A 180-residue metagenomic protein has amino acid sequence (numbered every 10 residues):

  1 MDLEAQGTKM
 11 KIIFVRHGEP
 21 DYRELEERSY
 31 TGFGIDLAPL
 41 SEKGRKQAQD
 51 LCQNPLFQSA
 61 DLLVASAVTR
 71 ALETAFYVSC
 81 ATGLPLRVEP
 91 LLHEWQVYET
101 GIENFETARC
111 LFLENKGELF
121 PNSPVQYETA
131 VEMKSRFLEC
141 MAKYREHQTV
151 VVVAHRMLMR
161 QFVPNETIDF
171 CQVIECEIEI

Functional and structural regions predicted by a protein language model:
M1-K11, E146, E179-I180: Short, Lys/Arg-enriched, disordered terminal segments
L3, K11-R87, I174: Active-site-proximal alpha-helix that buttresses catalytic centers in soluble enzyme cores
R16, P90-L92, E177-I180: Residues at the C-termini of beta-strands that transition into short coil/loop
D21, W95, M159: Flexible, glycine-rich phosphate/dinucleotide-binding loops and adjacent beta-alpha linkers at cofactor/substrate
E24-L25, S29, G34-P39, C80-R136: Phosphate-handling substructures
A65-T69, L91, V153-M157: Short, well-ordered beta-to-alpha junction loops that form the rim of enzyme active sites and present histidine/acidic
L72, S135-I180: Active-site-adjacent alpha-helix immediately C-terminal to a catalytic or transition-state-stabilizing loop
